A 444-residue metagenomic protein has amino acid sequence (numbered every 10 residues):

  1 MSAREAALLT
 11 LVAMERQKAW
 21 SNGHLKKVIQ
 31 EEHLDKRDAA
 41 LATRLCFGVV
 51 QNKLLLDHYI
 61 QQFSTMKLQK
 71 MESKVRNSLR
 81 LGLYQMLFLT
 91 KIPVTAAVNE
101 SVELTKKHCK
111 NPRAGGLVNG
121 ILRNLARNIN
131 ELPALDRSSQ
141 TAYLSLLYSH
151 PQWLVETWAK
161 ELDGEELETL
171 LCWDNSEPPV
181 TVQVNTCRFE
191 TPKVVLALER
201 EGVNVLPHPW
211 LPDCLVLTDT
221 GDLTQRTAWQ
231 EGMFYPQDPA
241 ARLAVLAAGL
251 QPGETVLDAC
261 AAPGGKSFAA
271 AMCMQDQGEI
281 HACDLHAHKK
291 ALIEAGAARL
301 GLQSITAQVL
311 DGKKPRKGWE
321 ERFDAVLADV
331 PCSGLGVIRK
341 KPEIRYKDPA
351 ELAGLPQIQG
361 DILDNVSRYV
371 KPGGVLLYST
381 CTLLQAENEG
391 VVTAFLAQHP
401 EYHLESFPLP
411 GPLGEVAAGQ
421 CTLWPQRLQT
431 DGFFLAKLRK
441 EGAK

Functional and structural regions predicted by a protein language model:
M1-K444: S-adenosylmethionine
